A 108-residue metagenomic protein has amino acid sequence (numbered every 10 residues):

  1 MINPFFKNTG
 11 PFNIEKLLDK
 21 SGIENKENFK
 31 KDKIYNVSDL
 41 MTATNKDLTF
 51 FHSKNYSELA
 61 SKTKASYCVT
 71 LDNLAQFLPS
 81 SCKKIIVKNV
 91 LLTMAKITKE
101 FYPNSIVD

Functional and structural regions predicted by a protein language model:
M1-D108: Terminal amphipathic alpha-helical/low-complexity segments used for targeting or macromolecular assembly
